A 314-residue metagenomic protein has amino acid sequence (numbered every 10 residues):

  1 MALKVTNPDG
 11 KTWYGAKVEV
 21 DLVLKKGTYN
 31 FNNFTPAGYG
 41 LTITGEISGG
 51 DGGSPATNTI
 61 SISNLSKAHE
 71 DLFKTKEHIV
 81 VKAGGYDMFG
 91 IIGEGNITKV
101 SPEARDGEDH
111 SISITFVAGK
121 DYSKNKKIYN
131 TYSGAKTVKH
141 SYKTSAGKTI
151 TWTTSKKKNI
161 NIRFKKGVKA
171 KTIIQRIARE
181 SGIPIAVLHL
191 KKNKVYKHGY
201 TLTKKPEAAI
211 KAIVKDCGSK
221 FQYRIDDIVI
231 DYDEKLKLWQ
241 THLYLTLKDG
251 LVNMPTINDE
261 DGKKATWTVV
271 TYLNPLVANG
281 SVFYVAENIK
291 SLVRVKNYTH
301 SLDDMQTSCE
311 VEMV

Functional and structural regions predicted by a protein language model:
M1-L72, V117-D121, K136-S155, T241-V314: Juxtamembrane "anchor/assembly" segments of surface/extracellular structural proteins
S61, N96, R163-K165, A186 (+1 more regions): Generic structural detector for well-ordered beta-strands
K67-S181: Surface-exposed cap/loop segments at beta↔alpha junctions
L72, G90, R163-K171, G199-I210 (+1 more regions): Solvent-exposed, acidic/flexible segments
M88-G90, G107, Y223, A278 (+2 more regions): A cross-taxa feature marking solvent-exposed loop/turn segments within ectodomains of secreted and single-pass membrane
G95-E103, Y200-T203, V295-Q306: Short, compositionally biased
A104, D109-D121, K171, R179-D261: Short beta-strand-centered interaction patches in the first periplasmic/extracellular domains of large envelope
R176, A212, V282: Alpha-helical scaffold segments in soluble metabolic enzymes
